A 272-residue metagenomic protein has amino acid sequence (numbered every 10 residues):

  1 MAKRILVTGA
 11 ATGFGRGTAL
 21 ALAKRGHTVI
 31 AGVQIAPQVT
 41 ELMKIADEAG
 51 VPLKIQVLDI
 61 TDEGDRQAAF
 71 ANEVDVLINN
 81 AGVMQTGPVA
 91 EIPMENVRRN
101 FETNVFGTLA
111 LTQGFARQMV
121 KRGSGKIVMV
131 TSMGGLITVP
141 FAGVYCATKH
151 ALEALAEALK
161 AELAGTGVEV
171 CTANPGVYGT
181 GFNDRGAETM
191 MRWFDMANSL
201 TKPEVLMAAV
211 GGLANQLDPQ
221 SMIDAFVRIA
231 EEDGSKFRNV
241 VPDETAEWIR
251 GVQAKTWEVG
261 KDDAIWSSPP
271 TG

Functional and structural regions predicted by a protein language model:
A11-G13: Conserved glycine-rich cofactor-binding loop
R25-E41: Conserved glycine-rich Rossmann-like NAD(P)H-binding loop of the short-chain dehydrogenase/reductase
V57-A68, M94: The beta1-alpha1 cofactor-binding region of Rossmann-like NAD(H)/NADP(H)-dependent oxidoreductases
P88-V89, N96-R98: Substrate-binding pocket helix/loop in short-chain dehydrogenase/reductase
T112, T148: Active-site helix of classical SDR
S132: Residue(s) in the substrate-gating loop at a strand-loop-helix junction that position the organic substrate next
G165-S235: SDR active-site lid
